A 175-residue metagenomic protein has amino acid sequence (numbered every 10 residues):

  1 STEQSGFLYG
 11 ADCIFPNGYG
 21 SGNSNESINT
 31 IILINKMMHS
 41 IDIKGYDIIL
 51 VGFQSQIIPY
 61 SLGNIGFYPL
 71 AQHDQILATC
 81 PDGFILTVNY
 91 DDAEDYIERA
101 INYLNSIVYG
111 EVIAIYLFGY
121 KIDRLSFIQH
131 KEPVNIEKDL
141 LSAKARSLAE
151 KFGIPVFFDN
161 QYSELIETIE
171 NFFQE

Functional and structural regions predicted by a protein language model:
S1-E175: Flexible phosphate-sensing "switch/lid" loops adjacent to ATP/NTP-binding sites across phosphate-transfer
